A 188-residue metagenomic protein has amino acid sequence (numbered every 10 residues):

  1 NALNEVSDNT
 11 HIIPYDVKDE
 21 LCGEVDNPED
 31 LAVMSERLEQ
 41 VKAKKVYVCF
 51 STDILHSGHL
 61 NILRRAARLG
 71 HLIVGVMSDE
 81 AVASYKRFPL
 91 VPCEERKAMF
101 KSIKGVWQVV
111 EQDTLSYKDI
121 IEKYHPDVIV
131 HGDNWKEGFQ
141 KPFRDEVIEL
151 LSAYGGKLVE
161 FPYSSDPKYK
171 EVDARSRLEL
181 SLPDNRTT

Functional and structural regions predicted by a protein language model:
N1-K42: Conserved alpha/beta core of the MobA/IspD/sugar-nucleotide pyrophosphorylase nucleotidyltransferase superfamily
E36-T188: Nucleotidyltransferase catalytic core that binds NTPs
